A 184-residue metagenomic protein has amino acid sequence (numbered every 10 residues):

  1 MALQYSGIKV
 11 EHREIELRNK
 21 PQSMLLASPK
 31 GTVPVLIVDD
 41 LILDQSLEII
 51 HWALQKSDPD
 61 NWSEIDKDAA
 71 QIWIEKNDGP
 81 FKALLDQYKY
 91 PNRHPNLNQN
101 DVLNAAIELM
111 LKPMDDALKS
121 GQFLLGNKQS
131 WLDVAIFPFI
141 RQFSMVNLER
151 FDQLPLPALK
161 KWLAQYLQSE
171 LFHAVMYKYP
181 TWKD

Functional and structural regions predicted by a protein language model:
M1-L109, D115, Q122: GST-like domain detector, emphasizing the conserved glutathione-binding G-site in the N-terminal thioredoxin-like
G7-K9, P95, F143-F151: Short helix-capping/linker segments at secondary-structure and domain boundaries
K20, D66, A70, N127-I136 (+1 more regions): Short, conserved alpha-helical segments within structured domains
K76, P113, P138, Q142 (+1 more regions): Alpha-helical scaffold segments in carbohydrate-active enzymes
H94-Q99, Q122-L125, E149-L154, L167: Residues lining hydrophobic/aromatic ligand-binding pockets adjacent to catalytic sites
D116-N127, L171-M176: Surface-exposed helix-capping loop/turn segments at secondary-structure junctions
L124-E149, Y166: GST superfamily/GST-like fold recognition
P157-D184: Long hydrophobic alpha-helical segments typical of transmembrane helices together with their membrane-interfacial
